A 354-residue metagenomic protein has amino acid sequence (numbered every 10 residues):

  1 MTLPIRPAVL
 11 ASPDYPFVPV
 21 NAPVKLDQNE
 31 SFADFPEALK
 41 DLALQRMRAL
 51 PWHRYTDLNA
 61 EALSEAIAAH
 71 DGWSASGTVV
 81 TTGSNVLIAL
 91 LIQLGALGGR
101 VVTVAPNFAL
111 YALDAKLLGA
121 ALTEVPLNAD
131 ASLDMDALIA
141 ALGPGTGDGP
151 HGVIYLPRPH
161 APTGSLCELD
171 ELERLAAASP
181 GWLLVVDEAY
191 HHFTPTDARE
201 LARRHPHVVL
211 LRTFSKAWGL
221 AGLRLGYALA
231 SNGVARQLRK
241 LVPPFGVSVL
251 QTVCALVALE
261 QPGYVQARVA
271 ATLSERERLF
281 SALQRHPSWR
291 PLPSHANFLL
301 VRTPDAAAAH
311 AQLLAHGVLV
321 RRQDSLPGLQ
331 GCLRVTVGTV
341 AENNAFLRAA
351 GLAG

Functional and structural regions predicted by a protein language model:
M1-R54, D148-P150: N-terminal "arm"/small-domain region of PLP-dependent enzymes with the aminotransferase-like
P36, H207-R285, R290-P291: PLP-dependent aminotransferase class I/II
E61-R100, L118: Phosphate-binding glycine-rich loop
L94-D114: Conserved PLP-anchoring active-site segment centered on the Schiff-base-forming lysine
A105, E124-A129, R212, Q323-D324: Short beta->alpha connector loops at strand-helix junctions that form conserved, small/polar/Pro-enriched
T123, A129-H192: Active-site phosphate-binding strand-loop segment of PLP-dependent enzymes
D170, A315, S325-G354: PLP-dependent enzyme catalytic core of the Aspartate aminotransferase-like
L273, L283-H316, L333: Conserved PLP-binding catalytic core of the aspartate aminotransferase-like
